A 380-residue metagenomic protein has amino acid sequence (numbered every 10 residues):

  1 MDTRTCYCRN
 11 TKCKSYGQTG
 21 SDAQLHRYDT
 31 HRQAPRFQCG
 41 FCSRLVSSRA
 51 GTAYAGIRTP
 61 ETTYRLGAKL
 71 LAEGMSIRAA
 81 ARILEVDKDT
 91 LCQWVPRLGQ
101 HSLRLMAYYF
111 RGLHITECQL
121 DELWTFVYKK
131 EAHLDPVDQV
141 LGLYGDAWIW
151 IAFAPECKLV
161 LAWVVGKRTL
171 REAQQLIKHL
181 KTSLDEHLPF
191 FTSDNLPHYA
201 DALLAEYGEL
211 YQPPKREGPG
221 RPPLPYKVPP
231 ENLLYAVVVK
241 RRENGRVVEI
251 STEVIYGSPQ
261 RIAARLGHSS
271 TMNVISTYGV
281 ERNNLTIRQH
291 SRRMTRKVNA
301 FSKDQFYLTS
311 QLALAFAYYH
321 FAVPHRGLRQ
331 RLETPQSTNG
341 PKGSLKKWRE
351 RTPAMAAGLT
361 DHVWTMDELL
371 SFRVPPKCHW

Functional and structural regions predicted by a protein language model:
M1-W380: Residue-level recognition of single "structural anchor" positions that define or cap local secondary structure
